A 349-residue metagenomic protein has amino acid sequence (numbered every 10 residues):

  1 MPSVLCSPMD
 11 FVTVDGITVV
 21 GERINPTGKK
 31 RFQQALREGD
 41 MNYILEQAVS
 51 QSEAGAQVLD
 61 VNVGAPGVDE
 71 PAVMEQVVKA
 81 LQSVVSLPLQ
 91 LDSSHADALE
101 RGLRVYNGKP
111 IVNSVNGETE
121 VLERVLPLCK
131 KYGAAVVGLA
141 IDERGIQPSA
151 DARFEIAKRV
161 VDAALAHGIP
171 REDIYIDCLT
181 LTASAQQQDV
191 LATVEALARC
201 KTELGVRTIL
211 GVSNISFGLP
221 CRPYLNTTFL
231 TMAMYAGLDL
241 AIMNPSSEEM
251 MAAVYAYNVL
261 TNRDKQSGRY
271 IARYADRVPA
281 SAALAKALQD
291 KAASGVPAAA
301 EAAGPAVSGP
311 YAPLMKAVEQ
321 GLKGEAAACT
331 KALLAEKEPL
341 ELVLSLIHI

Functional and structural regions predicted by a protein language model:
M1-E22, P26-R31, L210-S216, P220-S345: Active-site loops and adjacent core secondary-structure elements that bind or stabilize anionic groups
T18-E22, L59-V61, L89-D92, P110-S114 (+4 more regions): Hydrophobic faces of well-ordered beta-strands that scaffold small-molecule active sites in alpha/beta enzyme cores
Q51, G102, I176, A233 (+1 more regions): Conserved, mostly hydrophobic/aromatic
S52, L103-Y106, R124-G133, A166-I169: Acidic (Asp/Glu)-rich catalytic clusters
S52-L87, T180-Q187: Glycine-rich, proline-tolerant flexible connector loops at the mouths of alpha/beta enzymes
E70-S93, D97, L103-Y106, E195-V206: Alpha-helix-loop-beta-strand connector modules within alpha/beta enzyme cores
K131-V278: Catalytic alpha/beta core domains of metabolic enzymes, predominantly
I347-I349: Conserved small/polar residues in nucleotide/adenosyl-binding loops
